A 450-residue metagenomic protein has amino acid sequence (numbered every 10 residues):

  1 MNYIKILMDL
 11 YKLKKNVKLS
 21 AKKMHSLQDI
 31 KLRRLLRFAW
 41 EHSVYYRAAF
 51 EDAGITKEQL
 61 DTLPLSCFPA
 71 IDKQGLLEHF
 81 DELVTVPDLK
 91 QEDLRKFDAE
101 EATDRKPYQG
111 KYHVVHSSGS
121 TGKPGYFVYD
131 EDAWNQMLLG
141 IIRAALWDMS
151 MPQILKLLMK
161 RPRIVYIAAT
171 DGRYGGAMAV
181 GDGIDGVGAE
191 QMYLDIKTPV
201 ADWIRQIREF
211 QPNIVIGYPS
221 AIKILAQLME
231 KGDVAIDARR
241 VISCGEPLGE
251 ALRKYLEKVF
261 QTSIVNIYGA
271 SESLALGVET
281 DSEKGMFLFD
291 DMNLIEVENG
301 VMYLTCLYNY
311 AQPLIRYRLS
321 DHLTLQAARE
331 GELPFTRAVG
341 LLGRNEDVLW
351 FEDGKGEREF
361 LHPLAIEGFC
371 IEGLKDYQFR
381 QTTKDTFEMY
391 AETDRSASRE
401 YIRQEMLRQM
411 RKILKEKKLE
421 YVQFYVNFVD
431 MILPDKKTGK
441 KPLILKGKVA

Functional and structural regions predicted by a protein language model:
M1-H116, K123-A144, M151-I154, M159 (+6 more regions): Nucleotide 5′-phosphate-binding alpha/beta core
A39, S117, I164, V215 (+6 more regions): Residue-level signal for inorganic ion chemistry
D130-N135, L139-I141, R163-A221: AMP-binding/adenylate-forming
G183, G232-V234, S282-M286: Short, hinge-like loop/turn segments at secondary-structure boundaries
V187, D237, V259-S263: Short, structured coil segments at secondary-structure junctions
D195-D202, P212-R253, N266-E272: Adenylate-forming
V215, I315-K418: AMP-binding/adenylate-forming catalytic core of the ANL superfamily
L248-E330: Conserved AMP-binding/adenylate-forming
